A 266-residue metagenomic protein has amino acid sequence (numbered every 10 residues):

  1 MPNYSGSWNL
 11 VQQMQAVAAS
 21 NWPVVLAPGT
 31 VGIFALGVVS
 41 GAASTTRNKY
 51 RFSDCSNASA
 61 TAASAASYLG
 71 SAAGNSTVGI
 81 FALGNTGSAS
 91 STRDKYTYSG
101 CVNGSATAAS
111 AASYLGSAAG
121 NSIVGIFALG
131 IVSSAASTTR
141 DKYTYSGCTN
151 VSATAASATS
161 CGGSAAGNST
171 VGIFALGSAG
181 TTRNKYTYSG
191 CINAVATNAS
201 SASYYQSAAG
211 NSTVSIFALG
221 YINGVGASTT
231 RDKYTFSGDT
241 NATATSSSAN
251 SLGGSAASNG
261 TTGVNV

Functional and structural regions predicted by a protein language model:
M1-V266: Polar, enzyme-active/binding microenvironments
